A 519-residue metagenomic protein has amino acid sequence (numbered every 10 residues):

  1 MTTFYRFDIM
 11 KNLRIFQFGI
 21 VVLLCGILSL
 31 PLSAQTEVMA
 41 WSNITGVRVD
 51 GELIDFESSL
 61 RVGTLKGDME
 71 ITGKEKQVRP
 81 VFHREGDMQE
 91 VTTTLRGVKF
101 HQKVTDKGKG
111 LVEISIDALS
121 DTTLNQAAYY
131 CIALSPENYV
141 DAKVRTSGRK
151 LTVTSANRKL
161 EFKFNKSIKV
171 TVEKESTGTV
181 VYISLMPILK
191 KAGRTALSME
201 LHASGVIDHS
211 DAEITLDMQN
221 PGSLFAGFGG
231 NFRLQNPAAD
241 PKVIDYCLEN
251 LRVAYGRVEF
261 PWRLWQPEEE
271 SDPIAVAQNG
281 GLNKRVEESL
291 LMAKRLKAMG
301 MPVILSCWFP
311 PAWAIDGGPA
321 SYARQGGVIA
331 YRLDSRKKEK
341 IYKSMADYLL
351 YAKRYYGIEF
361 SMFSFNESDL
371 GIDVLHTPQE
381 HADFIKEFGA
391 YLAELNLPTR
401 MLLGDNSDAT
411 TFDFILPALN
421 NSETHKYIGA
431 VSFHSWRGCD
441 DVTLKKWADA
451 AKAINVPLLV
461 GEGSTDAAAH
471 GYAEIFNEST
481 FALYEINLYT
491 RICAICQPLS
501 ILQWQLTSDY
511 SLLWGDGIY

Functional and structural regions predicted by a protein language model:
Q35-T94, L234: Acidic-aromatic substrate-binding/catalytic surfaces of carbohydrate-active enzymes
N43-T45, D117-S176: Polysaccharide-binding surfaces and accessory modules of carbohydrate-active proteins
L65, E70, H83-D87, T92-R96 (+3 more regions): Beta-strand-rich recognition/accessory modules
I207-G256: An acidic-aromatic substrate-binding cleft motif
L216-N220, L251-L419: Substrate-binding cleft and catalytic face of glycoside hydrolase catalytic domains, especially the flexible beta-alpha
L224-F232, A254-L264, P302-C307, S361-F365 (+5 more regions): Structural recognition of the beta-strand scaffold that forms the well-ordered cores of secreted hydrolase catalytic
R285, A390, P398, E423-G471: Glycoside hydrolase catalytic-domain groove-lining segments
L458-Y519: Aromatic/acidic polysaccharide-binding cleft in carbohydrate-active enzymes
